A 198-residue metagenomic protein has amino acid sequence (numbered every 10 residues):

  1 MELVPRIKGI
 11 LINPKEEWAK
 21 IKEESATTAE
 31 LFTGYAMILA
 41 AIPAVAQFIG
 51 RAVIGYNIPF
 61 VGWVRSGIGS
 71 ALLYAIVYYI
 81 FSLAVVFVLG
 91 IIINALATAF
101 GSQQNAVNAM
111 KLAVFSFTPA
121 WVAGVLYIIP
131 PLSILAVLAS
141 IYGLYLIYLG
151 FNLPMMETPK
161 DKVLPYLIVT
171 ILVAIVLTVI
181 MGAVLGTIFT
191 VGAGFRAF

Functional and structural regions predicted by a protein language model:
M1, M37, M110, M155-M156 (+1 more regions): Detector for methionine-enriched segments
M1-P5, F195-F198: Low-complexity, intrinsically disordered extramembrane tails and loops of integral membrane proteins
E2-F100: Selected alpha-helical membrane-embedding segments in polytopic membrane proteins
I7, E17-W18, T27, A106 (+3 more regions): A generic structural micro-environment signature that highlights single residues at secondary-structure boundaries
E24, L31-F32, I58, A113 (+4 more regions): Flexible domain-boundary/linker segments
G34, I38, I42, F81 (+3 more regions): Hydrophobic alpha-helical transmembrane segments of multipass membrane transporters and ion channels, focusing on
A46-S82, Y127-S140, T178-F198: Membrane-helix interface segments in multi-pass membrane proteins
G90-V176: Hydrophobic alpha-helical transmembrane segments and adjacent short intramembrane/lumenal linkers of inner/organellar
